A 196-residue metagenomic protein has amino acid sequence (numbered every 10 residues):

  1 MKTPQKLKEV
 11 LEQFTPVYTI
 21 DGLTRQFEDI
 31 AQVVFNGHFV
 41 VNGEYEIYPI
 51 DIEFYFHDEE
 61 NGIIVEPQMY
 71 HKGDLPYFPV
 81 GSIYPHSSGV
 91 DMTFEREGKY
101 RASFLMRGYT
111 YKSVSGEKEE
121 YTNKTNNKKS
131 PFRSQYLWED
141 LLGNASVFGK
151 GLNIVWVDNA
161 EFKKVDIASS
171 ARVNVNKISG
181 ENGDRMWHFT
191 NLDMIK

Functional and structural regions predicted by a protein language model:
M1-K196: A cross-family signal for N-terminal binding/gating loops and helix N-caps that shape access to the active site
